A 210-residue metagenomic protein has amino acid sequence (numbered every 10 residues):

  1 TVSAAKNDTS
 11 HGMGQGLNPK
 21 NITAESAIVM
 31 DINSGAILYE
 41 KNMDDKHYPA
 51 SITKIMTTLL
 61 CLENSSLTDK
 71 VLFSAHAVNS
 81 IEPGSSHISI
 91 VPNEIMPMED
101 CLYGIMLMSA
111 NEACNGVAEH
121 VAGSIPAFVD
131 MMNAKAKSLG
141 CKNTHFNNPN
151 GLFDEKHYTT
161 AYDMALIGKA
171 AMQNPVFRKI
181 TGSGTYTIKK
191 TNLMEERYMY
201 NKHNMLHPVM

Functional and structural regions predicted by a protein language model:
A4-Y162, L166-P175: Active-site-adjacent loops and short helices of periplasmic peptidoglycan-processing enzymes
C141-K142, F153-Y158, Y162-M210: Domain-terminus/edge residues, biased toward the C-terminal soluble/receptor-binding domains of extracytoplasmic
